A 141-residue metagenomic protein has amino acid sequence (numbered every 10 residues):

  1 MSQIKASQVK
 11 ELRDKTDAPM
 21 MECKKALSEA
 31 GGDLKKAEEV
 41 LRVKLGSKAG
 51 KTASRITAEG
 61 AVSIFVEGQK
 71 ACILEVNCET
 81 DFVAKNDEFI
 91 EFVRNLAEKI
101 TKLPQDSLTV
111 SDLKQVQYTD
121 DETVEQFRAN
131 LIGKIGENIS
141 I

Functional and structural regions predicted by a protein language model:
S2-I141: N-terminal assembly/interaction segments in proteins that build large macromolecular machines
